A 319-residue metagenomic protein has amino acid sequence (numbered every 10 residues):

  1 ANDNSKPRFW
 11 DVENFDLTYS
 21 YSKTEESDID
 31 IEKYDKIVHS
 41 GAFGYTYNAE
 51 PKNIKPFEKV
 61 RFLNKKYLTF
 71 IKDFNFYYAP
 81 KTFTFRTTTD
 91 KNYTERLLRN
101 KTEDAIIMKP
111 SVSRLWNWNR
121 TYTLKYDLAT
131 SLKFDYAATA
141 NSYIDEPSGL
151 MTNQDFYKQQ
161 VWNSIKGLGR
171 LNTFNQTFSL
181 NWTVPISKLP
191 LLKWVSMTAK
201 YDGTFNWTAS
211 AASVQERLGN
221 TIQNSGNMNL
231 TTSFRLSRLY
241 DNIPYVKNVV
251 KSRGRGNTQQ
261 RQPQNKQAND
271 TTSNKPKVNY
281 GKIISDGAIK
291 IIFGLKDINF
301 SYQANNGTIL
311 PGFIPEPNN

Functional and structural regions predicted by a protein language model:
A1-N319: Exposed, low-structure sequence patches enriched in small/polar residues
